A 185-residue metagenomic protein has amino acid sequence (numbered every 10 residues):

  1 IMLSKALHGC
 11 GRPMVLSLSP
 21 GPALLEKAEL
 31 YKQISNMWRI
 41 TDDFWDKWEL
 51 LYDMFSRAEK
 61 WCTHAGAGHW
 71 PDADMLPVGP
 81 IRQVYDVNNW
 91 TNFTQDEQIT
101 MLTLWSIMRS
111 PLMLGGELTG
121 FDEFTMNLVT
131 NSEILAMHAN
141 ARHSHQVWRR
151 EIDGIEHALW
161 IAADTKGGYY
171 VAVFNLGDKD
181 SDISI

Functional and structural regions predicted by a protein language model:
M2-K5, G9: Alpha-helical scaffolding segments of alpha/beta enzyme cores, especially the outer helices of TIM-barrel or partial
K5, D96, W160-A162: Residues embedded in well-ordered secondary-structure elements
G9, Y31-Q33, T100, T130 (+1 more regions): A generic structural signal for short, non-catalytic loop/turn and secondary-structure boundary residues
P13-E117: Glycan-recognition surfaces
P20, F44, L118, A141 (+2 more regions): A broadly conserved detector of short glycine/acidic/proline-rich loop/turn motifs that flank catalytic sites and bind
E29, D42, D46, I134-L135 (+4 more regions): Mature, folded catalytic cores of secreted/periplasmic enzymes
T100-E151: Catalytic cores of secreted or luminal carbohydrate-active enzymes
W105-M108, M113-G115, E151-I185: Carbohydrate-binding surface patches
